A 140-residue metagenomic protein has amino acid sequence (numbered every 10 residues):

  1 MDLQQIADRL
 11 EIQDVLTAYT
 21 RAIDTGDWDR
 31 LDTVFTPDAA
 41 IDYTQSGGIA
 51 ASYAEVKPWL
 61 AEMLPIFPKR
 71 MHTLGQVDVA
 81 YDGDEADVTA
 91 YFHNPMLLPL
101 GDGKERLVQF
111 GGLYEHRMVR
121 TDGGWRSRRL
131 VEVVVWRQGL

Functional and structural regions predicted by a protein language model:
M1-D29, T33-P37: Short, low-complexity N-terminal intrinsically disordered segments enriched in polar/charged residues
D2, I6, G47-A50, E105: Charge-dense, low-complexity intrinsically disordered segments
R21-A22, S52, R117-T121: Intrinsically disordered, low-complexity regions enriched in Ser/Pro/Gly/Gln/His and often acidic
W28-N94: A solvent-exposed, acidic/Ser-Thr-rich amphipathic alpha-helical stretch
L64-L140: A beta-strand edge to alpha-helix "cap/lid" segment located at domain peripheries
